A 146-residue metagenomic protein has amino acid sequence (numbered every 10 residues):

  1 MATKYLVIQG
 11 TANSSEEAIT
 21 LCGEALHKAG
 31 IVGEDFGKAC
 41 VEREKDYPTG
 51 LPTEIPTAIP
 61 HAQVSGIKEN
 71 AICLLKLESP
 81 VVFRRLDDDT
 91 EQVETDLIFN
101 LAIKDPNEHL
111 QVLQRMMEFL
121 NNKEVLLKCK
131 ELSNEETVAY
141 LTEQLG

Functional and structural regions predicted by a protein language model:
M1-G146: Cytosolic covalent-transfer regions centered on His/Cys nucleophiles that carry phosphoryl or persulfide groups
